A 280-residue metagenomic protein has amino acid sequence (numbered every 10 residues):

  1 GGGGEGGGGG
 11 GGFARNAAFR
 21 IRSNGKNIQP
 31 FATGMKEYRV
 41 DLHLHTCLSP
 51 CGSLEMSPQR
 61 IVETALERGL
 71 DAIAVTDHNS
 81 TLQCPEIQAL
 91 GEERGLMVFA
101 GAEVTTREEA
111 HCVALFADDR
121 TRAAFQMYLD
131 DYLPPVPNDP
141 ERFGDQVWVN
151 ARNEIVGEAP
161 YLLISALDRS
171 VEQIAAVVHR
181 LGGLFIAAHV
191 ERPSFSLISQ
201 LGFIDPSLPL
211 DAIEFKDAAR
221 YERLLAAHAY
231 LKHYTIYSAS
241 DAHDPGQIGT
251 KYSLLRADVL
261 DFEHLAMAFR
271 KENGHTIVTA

Functional and structural regions predicted by a protein language model:
G1-G11: Intrinsically disordered, low-complexity regions enriched in glycine and serine
E5, N16, N24-N27: Intrinsically disordered, low-complexity polyampholyte segments enriched for Lys and acidic residues
N24-L42, T46-T64, R68-L70, T81-M127 (+3 more regions): Charged catalytic cores and adjacent phosphate/nucleic-acid-binding surfaces used for phosphate/nucleic-acid chemistry
A117-A159, F203: Active-site gating loops and adjacent loop-to-helix segments of metal-dependent hydrolytic enzymes
Q146-L181: Alpha-helix-centered segments that form part of catalytic cores
